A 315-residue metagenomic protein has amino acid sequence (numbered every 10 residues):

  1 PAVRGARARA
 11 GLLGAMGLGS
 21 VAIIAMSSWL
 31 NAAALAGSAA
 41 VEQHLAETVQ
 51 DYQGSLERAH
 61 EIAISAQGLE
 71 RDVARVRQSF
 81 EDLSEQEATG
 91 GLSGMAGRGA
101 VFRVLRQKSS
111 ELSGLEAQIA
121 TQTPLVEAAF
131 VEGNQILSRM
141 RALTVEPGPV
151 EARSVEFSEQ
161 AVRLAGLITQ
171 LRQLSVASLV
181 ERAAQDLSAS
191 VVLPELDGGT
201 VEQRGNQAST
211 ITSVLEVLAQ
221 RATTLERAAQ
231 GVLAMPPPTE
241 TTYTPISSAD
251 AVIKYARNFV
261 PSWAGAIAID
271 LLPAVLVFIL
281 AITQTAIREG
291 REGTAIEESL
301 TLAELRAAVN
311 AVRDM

Functional and structural regions predicted by a protein language model:
P1-L18: Cytosolic-side transmembrane helix boundary signature
A2-R7, Y255-F259, W263-M315: Juxtamembrane interface at the cytosolic side of transmembrane helices
V3-R7, M95-R103, L193-L196, T200-Q203: Short, structured coil/loop segments at alpha-helix boundaries
G5, A96-G99, P149, S247-S248 (+1 more regions): Helix N-terminus capping/helix-initiation residues
L12, G19-L171: Juxtamembrane non-transmembrane segments of integral membrane proteins
S110-S113, A117, E127-G265, R288 (+1 more regions): Membrane-proximal, non-transmembrane alpha-helical segments
